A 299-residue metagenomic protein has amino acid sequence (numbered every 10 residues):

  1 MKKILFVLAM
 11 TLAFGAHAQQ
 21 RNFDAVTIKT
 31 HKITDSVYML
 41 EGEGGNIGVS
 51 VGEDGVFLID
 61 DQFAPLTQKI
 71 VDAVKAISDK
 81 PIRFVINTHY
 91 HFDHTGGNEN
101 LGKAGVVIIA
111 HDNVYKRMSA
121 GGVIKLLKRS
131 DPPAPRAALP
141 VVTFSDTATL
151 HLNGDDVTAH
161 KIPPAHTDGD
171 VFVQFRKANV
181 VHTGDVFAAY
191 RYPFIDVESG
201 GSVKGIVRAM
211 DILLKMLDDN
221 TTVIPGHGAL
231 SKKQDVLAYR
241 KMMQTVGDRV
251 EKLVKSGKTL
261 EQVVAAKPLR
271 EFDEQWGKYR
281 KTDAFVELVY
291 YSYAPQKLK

Functional and structural regions predicted by a protein language model:
I4-A13: Sec-dependent N-terminal signal peptides
G15-Q20, K215-N220, L230-K299: Accessory terminal helices/loops
T27, K32, Y115-I162, T167-D168 (+3 more regions): Metallo-beta-lactamase
K29-V74, V173-F175, V180-T183: Conserved beta-strand hairpin/beta-sheet module of binuclear metal-dependent hydrolase folds, prominently
T30, E53-F57, P65-I109: Active-site metal-binding motif and surrounding structural segment of the metallo-beta-lactamase
S36, S50, D60, V74 (+10 more regions): Divalent metal-coordination and catalytic microenvironments
E43-I47, V56, F63-L66, Y90-T95 (+9 more regions): Solvent-exposed loop/turn segments at secondary-structure junctions within structured extracellular/periplasmic domains
G55-V56, F63-P65, T149, D156 (+2 more regions): Metallo-beta-lactamase
